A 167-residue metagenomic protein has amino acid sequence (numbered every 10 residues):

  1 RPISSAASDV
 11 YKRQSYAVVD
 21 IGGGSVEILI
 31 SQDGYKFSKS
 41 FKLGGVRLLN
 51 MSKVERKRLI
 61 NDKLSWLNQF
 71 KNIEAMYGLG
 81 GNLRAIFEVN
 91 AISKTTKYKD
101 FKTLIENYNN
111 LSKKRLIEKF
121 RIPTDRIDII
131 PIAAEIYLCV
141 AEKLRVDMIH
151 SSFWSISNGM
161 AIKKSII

Functional and structural regions predicted by a protein language model:
R1-Y11: Single conserved hydrophobic/aromatic residue that forms the stacking wall/gate of nucleotide- or nucleobase-binding
S8-D9, Y108-E142, I149-I167: Glycine-rich phosphate-binding/hydrolytic loop that grips phosphoryl groups
K12-F41, G81: Gly/Thr-rich phosphate-binding beta-strand-loop-beta motif of the actin/hexokinase/Hsp70
R13-S15, I73-E74, V146: A general structural motif
I30-Y35, N90, E142-R145: Short acidic-glycine loop/turn motifs at beta-strand connectors
G34-Q69, K97, T103, N107: Glycine-rich phosphate-binding loop plus the immediately following alpha-helix
L48, N82-A85: Short, catalytically relevant binding-site loops at active-site mouths
I73-N82, I149-S152: Short glycine-rich phosphate-binding loop at a beta-alpha junction
